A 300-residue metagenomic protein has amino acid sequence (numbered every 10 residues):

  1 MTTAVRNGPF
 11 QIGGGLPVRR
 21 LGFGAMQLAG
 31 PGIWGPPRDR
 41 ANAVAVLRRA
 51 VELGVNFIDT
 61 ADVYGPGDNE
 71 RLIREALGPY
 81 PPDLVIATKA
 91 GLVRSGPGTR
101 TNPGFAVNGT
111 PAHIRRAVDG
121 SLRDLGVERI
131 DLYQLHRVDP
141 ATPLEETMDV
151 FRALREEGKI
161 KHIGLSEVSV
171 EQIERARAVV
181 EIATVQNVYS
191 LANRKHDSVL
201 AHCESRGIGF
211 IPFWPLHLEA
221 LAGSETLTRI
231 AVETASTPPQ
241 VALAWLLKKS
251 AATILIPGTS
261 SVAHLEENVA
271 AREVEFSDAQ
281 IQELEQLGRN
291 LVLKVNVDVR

Functional and structural regions predicted by a protein language model:
M1-L84, L293, V297-R300: N-terminal binding-site loop/beta-alpha segment at the start of enzyme catalytic domains that lines or forms
P9, V138-R300: Beta/alpha (TIM)-barrel catalytic core signal, keyed to glycine-rich beta->alpha loops juxtaposed to Asp/Glu that bind
G13, R74-P82, R123-G126, R177-V179 (+1 more regions): Acidic (Asp/Glu)-rich catalytic clusters
G15-L21, G54-N56, Y80-L84, V127-D131 (+4 more regions): Short, well-ordered coil/turn segments that N-cap beta-strands
L28-A41, R100-R115: Active-site mouth loops of central-metabolism enzymes
A43, L47, I114-V118, L144-T147: Aromatic/hydrophobic pocket-lining residues that form the small-molecule binding cavity in soluble enzyme cores
D83-S95, E167: A short, structured active-site edge motif that brings together acidic residues
H113-Q134, L154: CE4/NodB-like, metal-dependent polysaccharide N-deacetylase domain that modifies extracellular/periplasmic N-acetylated
